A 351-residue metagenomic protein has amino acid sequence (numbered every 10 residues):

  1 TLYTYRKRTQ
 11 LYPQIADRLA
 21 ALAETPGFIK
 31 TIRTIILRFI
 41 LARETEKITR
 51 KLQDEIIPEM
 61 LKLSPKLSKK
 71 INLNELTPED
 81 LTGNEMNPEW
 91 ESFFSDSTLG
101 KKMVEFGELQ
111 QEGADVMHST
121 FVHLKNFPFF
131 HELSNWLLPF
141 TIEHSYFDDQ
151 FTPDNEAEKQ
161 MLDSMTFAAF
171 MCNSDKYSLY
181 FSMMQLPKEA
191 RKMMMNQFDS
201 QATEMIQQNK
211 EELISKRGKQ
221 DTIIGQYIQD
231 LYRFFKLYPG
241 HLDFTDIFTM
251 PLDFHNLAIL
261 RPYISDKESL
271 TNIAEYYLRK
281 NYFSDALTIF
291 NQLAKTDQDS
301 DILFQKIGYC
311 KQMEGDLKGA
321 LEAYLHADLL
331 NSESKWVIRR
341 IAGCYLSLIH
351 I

Functional and structural regions predicted by a protein language model:
T1-E46: Extended alpha-helical scaffolding segments
R6-K7, L278, Q312, L346: Specific register positions within alpha-helical solenoid repeats of the TPR/Sel1-like families, i.e., one
I29, R33, T45, T49-S200: Non-catalytic protein-protein interaction scaffold segments in large eukaryotic complex-forming proteins
T141-L330: Alpha-solenoid helical-repeat scaffolds
I349-I351: Conserved small/polar residues in nucleotide/adenosyl-binding loops
